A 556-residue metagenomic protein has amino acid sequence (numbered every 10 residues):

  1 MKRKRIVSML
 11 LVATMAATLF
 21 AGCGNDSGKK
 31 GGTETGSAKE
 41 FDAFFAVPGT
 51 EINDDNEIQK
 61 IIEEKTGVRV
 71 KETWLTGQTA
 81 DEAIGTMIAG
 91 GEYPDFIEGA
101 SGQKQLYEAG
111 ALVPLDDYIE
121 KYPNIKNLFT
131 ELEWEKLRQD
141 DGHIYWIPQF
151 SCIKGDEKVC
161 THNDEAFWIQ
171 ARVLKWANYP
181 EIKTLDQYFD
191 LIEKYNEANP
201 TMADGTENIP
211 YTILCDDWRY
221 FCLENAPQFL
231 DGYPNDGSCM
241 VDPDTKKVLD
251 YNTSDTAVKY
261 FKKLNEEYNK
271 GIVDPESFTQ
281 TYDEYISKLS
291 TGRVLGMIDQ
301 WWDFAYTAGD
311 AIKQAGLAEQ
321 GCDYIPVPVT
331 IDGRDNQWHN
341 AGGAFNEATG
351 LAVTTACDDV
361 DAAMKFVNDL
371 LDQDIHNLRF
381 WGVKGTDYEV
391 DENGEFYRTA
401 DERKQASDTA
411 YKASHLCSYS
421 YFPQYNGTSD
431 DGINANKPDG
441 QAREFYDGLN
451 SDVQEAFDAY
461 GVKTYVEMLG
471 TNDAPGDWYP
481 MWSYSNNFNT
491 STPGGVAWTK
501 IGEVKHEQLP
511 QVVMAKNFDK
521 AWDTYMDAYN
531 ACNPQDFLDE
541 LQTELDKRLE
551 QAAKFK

Functional and structural regions predicted by a protein language model:
R5-S8, C23-Q187, N199, N225 (+3 more regions): Conserved N-terminal structural module of periplasmic/extracytoplasmic solute-binding proteins
T18-G22: C-terminal motif of bacterial Sec signal peptides marking the signal peptidase cleavage site
Q105-Y118, H143, P200, T307-Q337: Ligand-binding "clamshell"
G110-R138, I192-N196, T206-V241, L295-E319: Carboxylate/His-rich catalytic cores and anion/metal-binding grooves
H143, P148-F221, D242-K288, R293 (+3 more regions): Helix-loop-helix "hinge/cap" segment bordering the ligand-binding cleft or interdomain interface
E266, Q337-W338: Catalytic cores of eukaryotic secretory-pathway lumenal/extracellular enzymes that build and remodel glycoconjugates
G321, P326-P328, H339-S414, S418: Polar, glycine-rich mid-to-C-terminal structural blocks that act as macromolecule-binding/assembly scaffolds
N377-E507: Conserved small-residue motifs centered on glycine
